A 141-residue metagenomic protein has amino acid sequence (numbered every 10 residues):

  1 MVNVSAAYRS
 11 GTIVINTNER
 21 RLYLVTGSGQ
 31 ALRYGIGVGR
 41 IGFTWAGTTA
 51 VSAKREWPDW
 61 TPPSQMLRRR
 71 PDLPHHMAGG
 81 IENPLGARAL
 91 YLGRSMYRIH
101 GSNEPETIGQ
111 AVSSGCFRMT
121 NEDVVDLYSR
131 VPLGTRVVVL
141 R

Functional and structural regions predicted by a protein language model:
M1-R33, F43: N-terminal secretory signal peptides
Y8, S28, R33, G42-T48 (+1 more regions): Exported/periplasmic cell-wall-interacting domains
R21-Y23, A50, R98: General beta-strand recognition
I36: Conserved, function-defining micro-sites of small-solute handling proteins
